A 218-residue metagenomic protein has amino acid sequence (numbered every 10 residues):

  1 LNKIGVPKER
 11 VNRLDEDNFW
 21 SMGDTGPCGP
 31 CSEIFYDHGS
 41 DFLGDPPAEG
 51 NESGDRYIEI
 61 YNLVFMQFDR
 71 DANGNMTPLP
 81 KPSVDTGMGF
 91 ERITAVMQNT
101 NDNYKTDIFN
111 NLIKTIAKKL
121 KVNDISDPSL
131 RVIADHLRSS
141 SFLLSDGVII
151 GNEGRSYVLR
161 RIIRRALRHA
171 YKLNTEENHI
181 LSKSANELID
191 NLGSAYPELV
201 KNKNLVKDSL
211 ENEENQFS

Functional and structural regions predicted by a protein language model:
L1-R165, H169-I180, A185, N191-Y196 (+1 more regions): Structured aminoacyl-transfer and RNA-binding surfaces used for tRNA recognition/handling in the translation apparatus
D190-S218: Basic, alpha-helical terminal appendages of large translation-related enzymes
